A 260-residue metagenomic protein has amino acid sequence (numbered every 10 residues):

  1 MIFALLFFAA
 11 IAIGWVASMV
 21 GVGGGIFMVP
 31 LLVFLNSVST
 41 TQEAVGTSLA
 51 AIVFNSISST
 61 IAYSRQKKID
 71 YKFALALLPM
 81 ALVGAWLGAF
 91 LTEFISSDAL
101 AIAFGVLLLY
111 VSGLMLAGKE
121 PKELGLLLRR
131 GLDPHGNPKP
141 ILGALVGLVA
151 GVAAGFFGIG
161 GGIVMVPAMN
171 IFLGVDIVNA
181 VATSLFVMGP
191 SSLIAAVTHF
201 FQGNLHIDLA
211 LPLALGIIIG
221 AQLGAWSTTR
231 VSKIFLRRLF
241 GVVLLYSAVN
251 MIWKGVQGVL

Functional and structural regions predicted by a protein language model:
M1-L6, L49-I61, P134-H135, I159-A168: Hydrophobic, membrane-facing alpha-helical anchors
M1-V16, V29, V33-T41, I61-A153 (+3 more regions): Juxtamembrane transmembrane-helix boundary motif
L6-I13, A17-V22, F27, L49-S56: Conserved N-terminal glycine/acidic-rich loop preference
V20-L31, G158-A168: Transmembrane helix boundary and interhelical junction motifs in multipass membrane proteins
G25, V29, F54-I57, L109 (+4 more regions): Alpha-helical transmembrane segments of polytopic integral membrane proteins, especially the permease/helical cores
T41-V45, V181, L185: Small-residue hotspots at the loop-to-helix junctions and early N-terminal turns of transmembrane alpha-helices
S48-I52, S184-M188, L209-A214: Short hydrophobic/aromatic, small-residue-rich stretches within specific transmembrane helices of secondary active
A50-S58, V83-G84, V187-I194: Membrane-embedded alpha-helical segments of transport systems, primarily multispan ion/solute transporters
